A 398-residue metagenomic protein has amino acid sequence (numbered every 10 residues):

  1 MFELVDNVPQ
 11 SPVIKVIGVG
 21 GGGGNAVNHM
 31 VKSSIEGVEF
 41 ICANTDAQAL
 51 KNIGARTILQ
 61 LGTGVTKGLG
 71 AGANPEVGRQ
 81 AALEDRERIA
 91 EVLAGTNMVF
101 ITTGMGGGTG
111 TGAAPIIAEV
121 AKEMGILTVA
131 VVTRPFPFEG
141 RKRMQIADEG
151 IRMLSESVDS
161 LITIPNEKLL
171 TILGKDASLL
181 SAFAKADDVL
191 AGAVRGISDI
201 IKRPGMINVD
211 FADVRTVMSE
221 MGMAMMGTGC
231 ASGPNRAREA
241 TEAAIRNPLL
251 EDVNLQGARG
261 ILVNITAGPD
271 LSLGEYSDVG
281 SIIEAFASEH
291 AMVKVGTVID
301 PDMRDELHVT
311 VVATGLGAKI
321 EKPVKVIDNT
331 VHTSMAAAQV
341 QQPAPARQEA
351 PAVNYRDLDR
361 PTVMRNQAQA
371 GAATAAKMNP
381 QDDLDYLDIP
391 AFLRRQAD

Functional and structural regions predicted by a protein language model:
M1-D398: Tubulin/FtsZ superfamily GTPase core signature
